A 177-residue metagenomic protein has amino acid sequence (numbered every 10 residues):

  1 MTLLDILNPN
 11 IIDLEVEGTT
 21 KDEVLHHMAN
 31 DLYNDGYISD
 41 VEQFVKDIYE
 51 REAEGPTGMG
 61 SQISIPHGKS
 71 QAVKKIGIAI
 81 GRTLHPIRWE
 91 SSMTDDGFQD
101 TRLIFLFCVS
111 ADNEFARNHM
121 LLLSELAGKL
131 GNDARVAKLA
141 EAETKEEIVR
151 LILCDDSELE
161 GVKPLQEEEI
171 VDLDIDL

Functional and structural regions predicted by a protein language model:
M1-L177: Cytosolic covalent-transfer regions centered on His/Cys nucleophiles that carry phosphoryl or persulfide groups
